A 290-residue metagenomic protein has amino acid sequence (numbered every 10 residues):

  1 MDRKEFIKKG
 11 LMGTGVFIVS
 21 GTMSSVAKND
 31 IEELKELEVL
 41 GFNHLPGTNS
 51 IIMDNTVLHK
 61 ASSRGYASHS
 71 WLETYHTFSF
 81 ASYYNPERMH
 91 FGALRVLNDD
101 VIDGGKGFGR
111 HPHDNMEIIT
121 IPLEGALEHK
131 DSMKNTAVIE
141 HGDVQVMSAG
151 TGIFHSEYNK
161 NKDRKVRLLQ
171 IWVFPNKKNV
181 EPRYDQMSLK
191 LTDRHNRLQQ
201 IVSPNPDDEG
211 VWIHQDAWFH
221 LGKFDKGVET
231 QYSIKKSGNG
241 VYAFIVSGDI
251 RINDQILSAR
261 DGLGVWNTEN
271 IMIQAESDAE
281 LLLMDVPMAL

Functional and structural regions predicted by a protein language model:
E5-A27: N-terminal export signals
T22-M53: C-terminal segment of N-terminal export signals and the immediately downstream linker at the start of the mature
Y66-P112, M116-E117, L168, P175 (+1 more regions): A short glycine-rich, His/Asp/Glu-containing loop-to-beta-strand
G107-G109, A126-H129, Q145-V146, G150-Y158 (+2 more regions): Histidine-centered metal-chelating micro-motifs
D114-K130, H141-V144, Y232-N253: Glycine- and acidic-residue-biased ligand/ion/polar-headgroup-sensing regions
M133-S148, D254-I271: Short acidic-glycine-tyrosine-enriched beta hairpin
K134-T136, A149-N179, N267-L290: Ligand-binding loop in jelly-roll beta-barrel domains
